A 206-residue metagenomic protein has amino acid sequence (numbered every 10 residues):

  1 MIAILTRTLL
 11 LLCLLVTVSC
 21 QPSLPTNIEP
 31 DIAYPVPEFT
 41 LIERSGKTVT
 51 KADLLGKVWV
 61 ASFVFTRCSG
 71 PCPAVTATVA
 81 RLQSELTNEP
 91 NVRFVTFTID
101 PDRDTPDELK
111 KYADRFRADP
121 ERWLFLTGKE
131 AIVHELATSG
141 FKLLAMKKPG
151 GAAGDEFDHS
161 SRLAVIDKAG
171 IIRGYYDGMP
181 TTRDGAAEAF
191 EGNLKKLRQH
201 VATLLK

Functional and structural regions predicted by a protein language model:
M1-L9: Bacterial N-terminal signal peptides that target proteins for export
V16-S19: C-terminal motif of bacterial Sec signal peptides marking the signal peptidase cleavage site
Q21-S23: Bacterial signal peptide processing site
V36-P37, W59, S160-R162: Short loop/turn microsegments at loop-to-beta-strand junctions
F39-W59, Q83: A short beta-strand-turn-helix
K51-V79: Short active-site neighborhood of thiol/selenol oxidoreductases, capturing the structured segment around
T76-L136: Structural microenvironment flanking redox-active thiols in thiol-disulfide oxidoreductases
P149-K206: Thiol-/selenol-based redox modules, centered on thioredoxin-like and closely related oxidoreductase domains
